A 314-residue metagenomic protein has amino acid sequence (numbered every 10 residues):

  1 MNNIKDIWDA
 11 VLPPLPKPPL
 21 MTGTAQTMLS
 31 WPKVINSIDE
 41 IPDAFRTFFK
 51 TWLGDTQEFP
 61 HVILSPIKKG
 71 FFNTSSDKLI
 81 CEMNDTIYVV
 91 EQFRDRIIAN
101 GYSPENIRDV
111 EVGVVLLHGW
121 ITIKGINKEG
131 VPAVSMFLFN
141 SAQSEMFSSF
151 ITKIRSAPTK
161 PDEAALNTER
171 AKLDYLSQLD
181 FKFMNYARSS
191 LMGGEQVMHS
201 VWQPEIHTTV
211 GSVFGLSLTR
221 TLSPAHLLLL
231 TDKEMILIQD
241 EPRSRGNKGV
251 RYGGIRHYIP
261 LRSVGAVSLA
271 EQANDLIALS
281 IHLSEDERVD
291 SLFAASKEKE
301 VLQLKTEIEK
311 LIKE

Functional and structural regions predicted by a protein language model:
M1-T74, N84, V112-L227, D232-K233 (+1 more regions): Intrinsic disorder/low-complexity detector
D85, E91-F93: N-terminal beta-strand/beta-hairpin edge segment
V90, E105: Extended, Lys/Arg-enriched charged tracts that mediate electrostatic binding to polyanionic substrates
R94-A99, I107-L117: Long, mid-chain structured domain cores
Y102-P104, R220: Short, glycine/acidic-rich beta->alpha junctions
